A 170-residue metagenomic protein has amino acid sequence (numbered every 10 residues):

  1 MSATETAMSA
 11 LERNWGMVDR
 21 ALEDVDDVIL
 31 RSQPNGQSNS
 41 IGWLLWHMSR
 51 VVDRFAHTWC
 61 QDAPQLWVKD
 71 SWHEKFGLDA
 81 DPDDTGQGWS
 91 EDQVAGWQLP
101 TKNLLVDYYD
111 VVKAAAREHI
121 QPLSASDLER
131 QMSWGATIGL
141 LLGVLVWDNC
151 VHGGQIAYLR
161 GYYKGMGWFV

Functional and structural regions predicted by a protein language model:
M1-S9, L99-V106: Active-site rim elements
A3, I29-L30, V94, P100-K102 (+1 more regions): Residue-level detector of alpha-helix boundaries and kinks
M8, E12-D19, I29-Q87, E129-V170: Short, contiguous alpha-helical
L11, W15-V18, L22, Y109 (+1 more regions): Hydrophobic alpha-helical core bundles mediating ligand binding, dimerization, or RNAP-core interactions
D79-D127: Acidic/histidine-rich alpha-helical segments that form the ligand environment of transition-metal centers
